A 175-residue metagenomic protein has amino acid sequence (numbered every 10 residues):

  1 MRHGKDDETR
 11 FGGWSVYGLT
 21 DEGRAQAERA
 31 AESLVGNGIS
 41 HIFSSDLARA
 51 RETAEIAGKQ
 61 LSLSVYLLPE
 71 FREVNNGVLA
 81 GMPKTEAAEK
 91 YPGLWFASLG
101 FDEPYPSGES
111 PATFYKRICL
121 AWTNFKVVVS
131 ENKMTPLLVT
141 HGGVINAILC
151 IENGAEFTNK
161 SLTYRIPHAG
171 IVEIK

Functional and structural regions predicted by a protein language model:
R2-L67, E109: Active-site-proximal alpha-helix that buttresses catalytic centers in soluble enzyme cores
S44-S45, K116, V139-T140: Short beta-strand scaffold positions
I56, A147-I151: Active-site signature of alpha/beta-hydrolase-fold catalytic machinery across serine- and Asp/Cys-nucleophile hydrolases
K59-L120: Phosphate-handling substructures
N132-T140: Generic beta-sheet signal
G142-N146, G170: GST superfamily/GST-like fold recognition
N153-K175: Domain-level recognition of soluble alpha/beta enzyme cores, biased toward histidine phosphatases/phosphomutases
